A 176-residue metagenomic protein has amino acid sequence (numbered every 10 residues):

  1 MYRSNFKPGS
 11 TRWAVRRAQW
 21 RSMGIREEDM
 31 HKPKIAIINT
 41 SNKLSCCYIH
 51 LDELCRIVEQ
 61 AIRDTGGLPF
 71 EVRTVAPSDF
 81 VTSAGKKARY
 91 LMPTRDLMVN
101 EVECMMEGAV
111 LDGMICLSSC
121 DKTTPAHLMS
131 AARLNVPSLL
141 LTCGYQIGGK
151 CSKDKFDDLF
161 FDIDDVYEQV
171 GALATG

Functional and structural regions predicted by a protein language model:
M1-K32, R56: N-terminal amphipathic/basic leader segments beginning at the initiator methionine
M1-S4, I35-N42, V75-A88: Gly-rich Lys/Arg/Thr-decorated short loops/hinges at beta-loop-alpha junctions or inter-strand turns that position
N5-G9, L44-Y48, A88-M92, L117: Hydrophobic alpha-helical scaffolding
V15-R21, L68-C116: Glycine-rich oxoanion-binding loops at beta->alpha junctions
R17-W20, I35-I38, D52-E59, R63 (+4 more regions): Predominant activation on well-ordered alpha-helical scaffold segments within soluble catalytic domains
E27-H31, A36, N42-R73: Glycine-rich phosphate/diphosphate-binding loop of Rossmann-like nucleotide-binding domains
I38-T40, V72-V75, L117, L141: Generic beta-strand/beta-sheet core signal
L91-G176: Active-site cavity-forming subdomains of large catalytic enzyme subunits
